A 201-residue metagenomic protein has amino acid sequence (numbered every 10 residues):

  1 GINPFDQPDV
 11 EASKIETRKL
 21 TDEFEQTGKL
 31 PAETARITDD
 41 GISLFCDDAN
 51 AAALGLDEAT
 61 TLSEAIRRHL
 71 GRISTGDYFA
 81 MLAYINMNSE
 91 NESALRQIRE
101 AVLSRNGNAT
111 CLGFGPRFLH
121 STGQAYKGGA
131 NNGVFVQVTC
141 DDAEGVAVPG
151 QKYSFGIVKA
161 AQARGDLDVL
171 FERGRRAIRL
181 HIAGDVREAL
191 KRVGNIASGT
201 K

Functional and structural regions predicted by a protein language model:
G1-K201: Phosphate-moiety recognition in structured ligand-binding domains
